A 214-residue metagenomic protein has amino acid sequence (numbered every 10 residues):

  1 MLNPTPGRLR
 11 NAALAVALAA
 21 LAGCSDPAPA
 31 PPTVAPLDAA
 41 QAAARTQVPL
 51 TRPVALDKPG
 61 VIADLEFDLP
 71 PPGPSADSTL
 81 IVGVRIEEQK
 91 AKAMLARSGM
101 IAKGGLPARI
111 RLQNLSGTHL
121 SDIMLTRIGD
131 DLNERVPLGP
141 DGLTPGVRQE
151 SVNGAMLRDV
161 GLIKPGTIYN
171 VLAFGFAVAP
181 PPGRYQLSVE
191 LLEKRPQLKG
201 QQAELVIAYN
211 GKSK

Functional and structural regions predicted by a protein language model:
L2-A13: Bacterial N-terminal signal peptides that target proteins for export
A20-G23: C-terminal motif of bacterial Sec signal peptides marking the signal peptidase cleavage site
S25-P27: Bacterial signal peptide processing site
A43-D57, L115-P180, Q197-K199: Extended, solvent-exposed segments with strong compositional bias
G73-I81, P181-R184: Extended extracellular/luminal ectodomain segments enriched in beta-structured repeat modules
A93-R109, Q201-A203: Short coil-to-beta strand junction motifs in C2/discoidin
I110-N114: Conserved aromatic beta-strand anchor motif in extracellular beta-sandwich/beta-rich domains
T167-S213: Ser/Thr/Pro-rich, low-complexity mucin-like regions that serve as glycosylated stalks/linkers or repetitive adhesive
